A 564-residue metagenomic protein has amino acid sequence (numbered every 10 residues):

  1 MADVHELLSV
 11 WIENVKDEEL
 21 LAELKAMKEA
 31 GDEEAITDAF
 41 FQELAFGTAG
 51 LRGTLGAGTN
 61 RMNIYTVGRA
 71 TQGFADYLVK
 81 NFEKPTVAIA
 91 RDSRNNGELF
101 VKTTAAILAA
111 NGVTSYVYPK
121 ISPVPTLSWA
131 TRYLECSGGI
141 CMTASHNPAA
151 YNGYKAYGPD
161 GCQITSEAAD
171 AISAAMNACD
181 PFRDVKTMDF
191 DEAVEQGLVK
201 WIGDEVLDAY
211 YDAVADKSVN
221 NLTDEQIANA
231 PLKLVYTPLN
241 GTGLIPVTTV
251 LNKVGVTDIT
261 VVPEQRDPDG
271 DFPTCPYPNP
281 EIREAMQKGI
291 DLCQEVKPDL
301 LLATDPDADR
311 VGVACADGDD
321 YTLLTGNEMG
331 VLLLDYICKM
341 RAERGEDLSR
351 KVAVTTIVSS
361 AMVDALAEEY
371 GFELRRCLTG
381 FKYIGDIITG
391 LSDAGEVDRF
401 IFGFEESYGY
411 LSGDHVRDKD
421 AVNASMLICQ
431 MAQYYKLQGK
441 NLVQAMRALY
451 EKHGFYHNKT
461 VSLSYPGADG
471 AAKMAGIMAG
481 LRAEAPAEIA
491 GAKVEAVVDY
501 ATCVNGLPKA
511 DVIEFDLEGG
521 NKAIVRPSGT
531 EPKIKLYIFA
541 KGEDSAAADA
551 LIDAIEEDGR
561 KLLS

Functional and structural regions predicted by a protein language model:
M1-R69, A175-R183: Cofactor-/ligand-binding subdomain signature composed of acidic, glycine-rich, tryptophan-containing flexible loops
W11-V15, E19, E33-L44, N152-Q287 (+1 more regions): Gly/Ser/Thr-enriched, mixed-charge loops and adjacent short helices that form phosphate/oxyanion-binding elements
F40-N60, A144-S145, P238-V250, P306 (+3 more regions): Conserved phosphate/anionic-ligand binding catalytic regions in large, soluble enzymes, centered on
T71-V87, V219-A230, E295: Glycine-rich phosphate/diphosphate-binding loops that line cofactor/substrate pockets in enzymes
T86-D92, K233-Y236, I245, A316 (+2 more regions): Short glycine-rich or small-residue beta-strand-to-loop segments that form or flank ligand, phosphate, metal/Fe-S
A88-Y151, K253-V313: N-terminal small/polar loop signature for handling phosphorylated ligands or for N-terminal nucleophile
P159-C162, A174, D180-P181, D291-T355 (+1 more regions): Replace "Mg2+/Mn2+-dependent" with "divalent metal-dependent
P298-L300, D320, M340-R526, K533-Y537 (+2 more regions): Phosphate-binding and adjacent anionic-ligand microenvironments
